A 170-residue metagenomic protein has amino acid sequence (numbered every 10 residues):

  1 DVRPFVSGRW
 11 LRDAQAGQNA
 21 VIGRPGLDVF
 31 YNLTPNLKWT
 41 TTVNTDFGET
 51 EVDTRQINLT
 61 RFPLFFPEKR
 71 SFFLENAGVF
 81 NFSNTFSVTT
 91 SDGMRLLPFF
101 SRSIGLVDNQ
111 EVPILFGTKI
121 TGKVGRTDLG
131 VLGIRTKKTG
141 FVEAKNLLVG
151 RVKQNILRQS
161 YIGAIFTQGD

Functional and structural regions predicted by a protein language model:
R3-R12, Q18-D170: Outer-membrane beta-barrel channel domains
